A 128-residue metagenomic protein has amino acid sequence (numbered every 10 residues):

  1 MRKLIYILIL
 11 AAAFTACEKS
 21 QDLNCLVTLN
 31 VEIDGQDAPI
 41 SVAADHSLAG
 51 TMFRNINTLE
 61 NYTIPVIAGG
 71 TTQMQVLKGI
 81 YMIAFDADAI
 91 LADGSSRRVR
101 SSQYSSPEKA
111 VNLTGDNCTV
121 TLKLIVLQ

Functional and structural regions predicted by a protein language model:
M1-I5: Bacterial N-terminal signal peptides that target proteins for export
Y6, F14-Q36: Bacterial Sec-dependent N-terminal signal peptides
V27-I33, F53, M74, Y81-I83 (+2 more regions): Hydrophobic beta-strand residues in large extracellular and virion-surface proteins
I33-D37, M52-N55, A89-L91, V126-Q128: Beta-strand elements of well-folded, non-transmembrane domains
S41-L48: Short coil-to-beta strand junction motifs in C2/discoidin
A49-I80: Tryptophan-paired
T72-R97: A short, solvent-exposed beta-strand micro-motif common in secreted/extracellular proteins
D88-Q128: Structured interaction patches on ligand/partner-binding surfaces of diverse proteins
